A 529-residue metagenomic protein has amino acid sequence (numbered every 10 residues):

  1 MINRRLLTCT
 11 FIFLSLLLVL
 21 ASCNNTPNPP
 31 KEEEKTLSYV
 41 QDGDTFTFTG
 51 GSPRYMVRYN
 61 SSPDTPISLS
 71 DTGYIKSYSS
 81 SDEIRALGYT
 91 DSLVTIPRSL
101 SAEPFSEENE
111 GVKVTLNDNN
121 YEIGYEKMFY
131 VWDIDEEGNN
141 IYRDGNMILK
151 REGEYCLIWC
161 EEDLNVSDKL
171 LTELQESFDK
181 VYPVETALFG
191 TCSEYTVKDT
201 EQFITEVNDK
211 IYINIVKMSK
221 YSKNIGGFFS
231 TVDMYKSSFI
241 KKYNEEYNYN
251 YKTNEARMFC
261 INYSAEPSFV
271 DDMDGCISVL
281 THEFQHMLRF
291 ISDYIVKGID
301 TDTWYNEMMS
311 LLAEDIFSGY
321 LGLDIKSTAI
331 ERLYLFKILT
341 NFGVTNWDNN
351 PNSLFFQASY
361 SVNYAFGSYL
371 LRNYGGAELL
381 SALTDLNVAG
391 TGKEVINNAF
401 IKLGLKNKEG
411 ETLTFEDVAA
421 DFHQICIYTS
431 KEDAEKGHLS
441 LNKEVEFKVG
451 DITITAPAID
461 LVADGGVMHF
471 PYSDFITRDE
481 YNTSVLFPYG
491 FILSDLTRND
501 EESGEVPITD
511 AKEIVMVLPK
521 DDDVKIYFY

Functional and structural regions predicted by a protein language model:
I2-T10: Bacterial N-terminal signal peptides that target proteins for export
V19-S22: C-terminal motif of bacterial Sec signal peptides marking the signal peptidase cleavage site
N24-T26: Bacterial signal peptide processing site
P30-E206: N-terminal module-boundary/linker segments of secreted carbohydrate-active enzymes
E34-D42, T47, A389-Y529: Beta/coil-rich, acidic/histidine-enriched accessory regions frequently appended to metallopeptidases
E154-D302, M309: Juxtacatalytic substrate-recognition/specificity segment
Y243, D274, S278-V279, I295-S368 (+3 more regions): Acidic/His/Gly-enriched intrinsically disordered linker/tail segments that often contain short helix/coil "MoRF-like"
